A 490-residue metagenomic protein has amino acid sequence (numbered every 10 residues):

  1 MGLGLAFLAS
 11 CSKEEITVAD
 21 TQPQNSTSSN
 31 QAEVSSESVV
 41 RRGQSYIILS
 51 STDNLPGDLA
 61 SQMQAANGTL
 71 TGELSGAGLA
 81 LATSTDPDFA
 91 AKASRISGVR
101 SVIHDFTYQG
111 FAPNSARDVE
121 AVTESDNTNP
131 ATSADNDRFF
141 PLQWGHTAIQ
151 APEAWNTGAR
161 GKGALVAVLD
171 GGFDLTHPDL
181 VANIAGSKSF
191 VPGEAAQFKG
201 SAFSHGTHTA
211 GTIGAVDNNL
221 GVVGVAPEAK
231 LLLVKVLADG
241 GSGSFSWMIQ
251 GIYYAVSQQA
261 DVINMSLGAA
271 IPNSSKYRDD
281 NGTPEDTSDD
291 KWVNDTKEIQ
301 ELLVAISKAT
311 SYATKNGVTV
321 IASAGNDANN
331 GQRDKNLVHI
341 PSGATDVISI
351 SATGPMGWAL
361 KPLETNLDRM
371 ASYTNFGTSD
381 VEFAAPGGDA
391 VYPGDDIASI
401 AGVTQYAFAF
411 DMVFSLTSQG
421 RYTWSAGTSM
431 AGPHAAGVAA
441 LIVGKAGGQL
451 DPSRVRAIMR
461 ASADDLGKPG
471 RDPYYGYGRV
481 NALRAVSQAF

Functional and structural regions predicted by a protein language model:
F7-S10: C-terminal motif of bacterial Sec signal peptides marking the signal peptidase cleavage site
T17-D118: Inhibitory N-terminal propeptides of secreted protease zymogens
L49-T52, S84-T85, H104-T107, V168-G172 (+13 more regions): Active-site-proximal beta-strand/loop segments in catalytic clefts of secreted hydrolases
S97-L165, F173, P178-D179, T365: Protease zymogen maturation seam
N127-D135, A195-K199, N273-E301, N330-N336 (+2 more regions): Surface-exposed intrinsically disordered loops and tails
E153-K188, E194-S246, Q258-V262, L267-S274 (+6 more regions): Subtilisin-like serine protease catalytic core
R160-K162, V216, V236-D346, G357 (+3 more regions): Substrate-binding/access-modulating region of protease and related hydrolase catalytic domains
A210-T212, L232-G241, Y253, D261-V262 (+3 more regions): Hydrolase catalytic cores
